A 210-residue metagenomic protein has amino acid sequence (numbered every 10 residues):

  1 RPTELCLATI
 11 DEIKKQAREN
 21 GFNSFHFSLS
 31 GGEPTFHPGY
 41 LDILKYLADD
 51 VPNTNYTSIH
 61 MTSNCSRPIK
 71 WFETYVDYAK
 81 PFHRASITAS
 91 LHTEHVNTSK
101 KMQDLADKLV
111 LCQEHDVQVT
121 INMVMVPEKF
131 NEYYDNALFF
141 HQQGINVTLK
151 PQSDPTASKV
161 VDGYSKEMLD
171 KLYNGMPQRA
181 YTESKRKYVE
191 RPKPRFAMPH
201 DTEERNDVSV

Functional and structural regions predicted by a protein language model:
R1-A8: Canonical Radical SAM [4Fe-4S] cluster-binding loop centered on the CxxxCxxC motif and its immediate flanking residues
P2, P38, P52, P68 (+5 more regions): Proline-rich intrinsically disordered, low-complexity coils
I10-S28, H37-F140, N146-T148: Radical SAM/AdoMet-radical enzyme domain recognition
G31-G32: Active-site beta-strand/loop signature of hydrolases that rely on acidic residues for catalysis
Y133-F139, Q152, S158-M168: Anionic-ligand-binding alpha/beta catalytic cores of soluble enzymes and soluble regulatory domains that recognize
A157-V210: Accessory C-terminal segments flanking Radical SAM cores
